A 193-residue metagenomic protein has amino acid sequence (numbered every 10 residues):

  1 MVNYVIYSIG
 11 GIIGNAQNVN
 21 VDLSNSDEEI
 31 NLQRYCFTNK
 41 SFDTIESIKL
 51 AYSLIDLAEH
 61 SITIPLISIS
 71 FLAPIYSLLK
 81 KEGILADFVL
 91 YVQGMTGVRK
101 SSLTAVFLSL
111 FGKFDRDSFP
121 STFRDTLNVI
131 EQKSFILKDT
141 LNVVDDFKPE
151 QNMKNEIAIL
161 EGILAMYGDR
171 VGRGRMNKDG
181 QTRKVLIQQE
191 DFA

Functional and structural regions predicted by a protein language model:
M1-D56: Extended, charged/polar low-complexity intrinsically disordered regions
V5-S8, L50-L54, S70, Y91 (+2 more regions): Short, hydrophobic/aromatic alpha-helical segments in well-folded domains
I45-K49, S61, A158, G162: Generic alpha-helical secondary structure signal
L57-A58, N152: Short, contiguous acidic/charged loop-to-helix segments that flank catalytic cores in large enzymes
H60-S70: N-terminal pre-P-loop "Q-motif" helix
I64, A73-A193: Conserved NTP-binding/hydrolysis core of motor NTPases
